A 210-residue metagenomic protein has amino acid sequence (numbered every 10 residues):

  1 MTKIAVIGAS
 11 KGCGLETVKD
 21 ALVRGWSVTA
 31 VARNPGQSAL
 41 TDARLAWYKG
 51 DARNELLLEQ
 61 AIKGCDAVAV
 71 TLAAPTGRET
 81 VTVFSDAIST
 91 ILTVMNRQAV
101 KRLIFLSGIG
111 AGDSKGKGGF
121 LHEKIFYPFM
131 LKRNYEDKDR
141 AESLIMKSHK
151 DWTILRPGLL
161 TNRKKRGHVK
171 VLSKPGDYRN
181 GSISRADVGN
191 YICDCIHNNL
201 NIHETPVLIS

Functional and structural regions predicted by a protein language model:
I4-A5, G36-T90, V94-R97, I196-L200: NAD(P)H-binding glycine-rich loop region in Rossmannoid oxidoreductase-like domains and their noncatalytic homologs
I4-V23: N-terminal Rossmann NAD(P)H-binding glycine-rich loop of SDR-like oxidoreductase domains
A5, T29, T153: Conserved beta-strand positions in the Rossmann-like core of class I SAM-dependent methyltransferases
S27, P35, S89-R133, A141 (+1 more regions): Conserved Rossmann-fold NAD(P)-dependent oxidoreductase catalytic core, especially the SDR/UDP-sugar
G77, G110-K115, L160-R163: Conserved catalytic-site region of short-chain dehydrogenase/reductase
D113, K164-V169, C195-E204: Glycine/proline-rich active-site loop of Rossmann-fold NAD(P)-dependent oxidoreductases
D137, L155, I183-C193, E204: Substrate-positioning beta->alpha
E142-R163: Conserved beta-loop-beta element that borders a ligand/cofactor-binding pocket
